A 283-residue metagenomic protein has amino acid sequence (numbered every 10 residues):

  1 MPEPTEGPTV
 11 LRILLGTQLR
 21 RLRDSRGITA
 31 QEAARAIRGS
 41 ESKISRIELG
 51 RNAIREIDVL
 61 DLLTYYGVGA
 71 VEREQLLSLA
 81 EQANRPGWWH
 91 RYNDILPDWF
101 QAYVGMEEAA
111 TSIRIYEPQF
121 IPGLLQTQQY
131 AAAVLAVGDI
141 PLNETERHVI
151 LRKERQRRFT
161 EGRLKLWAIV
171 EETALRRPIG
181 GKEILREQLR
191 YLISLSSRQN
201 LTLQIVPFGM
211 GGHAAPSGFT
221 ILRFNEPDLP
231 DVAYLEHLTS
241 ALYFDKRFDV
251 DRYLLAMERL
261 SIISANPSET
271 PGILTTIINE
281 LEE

Functional and structural regions predicted by a protein language model:
P2-T17, R21, S25, A30-R35 (+5 more regions): Interdomain hinge/linker segments and adjacent boundary elements that couple functional modules
I28, G39, L201: Short glycine/serine/threonine/alanine-rich loop segments
Q31, E41-K43: Key DNA-contact positions within bacterial/archaeal DNA-binding proteins
S42, Q82, A215: Short Asp/Glu-rich motifs
G181-E283: C-terminal regulatory/effector modules of DNA-binding transcriptional regulators
